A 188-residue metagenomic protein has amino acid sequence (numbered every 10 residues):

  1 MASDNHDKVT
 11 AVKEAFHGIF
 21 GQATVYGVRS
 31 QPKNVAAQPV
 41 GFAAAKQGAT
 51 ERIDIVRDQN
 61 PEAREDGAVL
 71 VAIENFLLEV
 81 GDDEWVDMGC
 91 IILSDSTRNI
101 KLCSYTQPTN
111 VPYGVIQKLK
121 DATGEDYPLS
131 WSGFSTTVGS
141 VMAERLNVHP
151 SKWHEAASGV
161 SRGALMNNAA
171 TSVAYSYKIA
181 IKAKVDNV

Functional and structural regions predicted by a protein language model:
M1-I19: N-terminal beta1-alpha1 ligand-phosphate binding loop
Q22-P39: A short beta-strand-loop structural module common to alpha/beta enzyme folds
A36-V188: Anionic-ligand binding patches
